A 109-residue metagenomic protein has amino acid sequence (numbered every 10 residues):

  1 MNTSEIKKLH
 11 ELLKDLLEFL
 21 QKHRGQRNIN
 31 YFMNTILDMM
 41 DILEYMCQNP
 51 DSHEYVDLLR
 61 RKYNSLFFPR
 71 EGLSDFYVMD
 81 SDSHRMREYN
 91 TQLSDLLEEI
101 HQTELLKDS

Functional and structural regions predicted by a protein language model:
M1-D38, S94-S109: Short terminal alpha-helical segments
M1-K8, Q21-R24, N28, D51-L58 (+2 more regions): Non-transmembrane, amphipathic alpha-helical segments
H23-S74: Amphipathic alpha-helical interaction modules
Y63-S109: Amphipathic alpha-helical binding modules
